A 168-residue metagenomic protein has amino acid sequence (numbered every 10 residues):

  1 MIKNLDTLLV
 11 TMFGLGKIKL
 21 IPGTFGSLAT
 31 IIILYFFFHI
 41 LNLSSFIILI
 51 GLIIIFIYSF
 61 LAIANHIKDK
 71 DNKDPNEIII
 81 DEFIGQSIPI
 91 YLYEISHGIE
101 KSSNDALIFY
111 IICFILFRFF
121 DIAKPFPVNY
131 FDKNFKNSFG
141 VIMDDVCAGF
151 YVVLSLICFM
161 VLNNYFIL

Functional and structural regions predicted by a protein language model:
I2-F25, L61-I88, R118-F150: Interhelical loop and helix-boundary elements at the membrane-water interface of polytopic inner-membrane proteins
M12, L28, I32-F36, Q86-Y91 (+1 more regions): Alpha-helical transmembrane segments of multipass membrane proteins
I21-F25, A29, G51-I57, I84-N104: Hydrophobic alpha-helical transmembrane segments
F25-A29, F46-I53, L107, I111-I115 (+1 more regions): Hydrophobic alpha-helical transmembrane segments
S27-A62: Selected alpha-helical membrane-embedding segments in polytopic membrane proteins
L34-I48, I90-F109, M160-L168: Helix-coil boundary and interhelical linker segments in multi-pass alpha-helical membrane proteins
Y35, L52-L61, G85, E94 (+2 more regions): Alpha-helical transmembrane segments of multi-pass membrane proteins
D145-N163: Final/C-terminal transmembrane alpha-helix of multipass membrane proteins
